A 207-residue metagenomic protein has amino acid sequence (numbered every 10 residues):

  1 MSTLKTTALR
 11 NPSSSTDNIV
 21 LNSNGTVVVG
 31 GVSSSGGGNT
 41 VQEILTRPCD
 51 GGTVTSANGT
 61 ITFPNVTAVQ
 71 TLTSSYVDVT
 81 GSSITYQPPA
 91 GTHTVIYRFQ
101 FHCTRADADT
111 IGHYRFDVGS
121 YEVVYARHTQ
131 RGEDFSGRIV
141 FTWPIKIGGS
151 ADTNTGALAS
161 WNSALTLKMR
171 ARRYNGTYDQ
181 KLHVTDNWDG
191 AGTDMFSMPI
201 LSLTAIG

Functional and structural regions predicted by a protein language model:
M1, N11-S13, L21, G38-N39 (+4 more regions): A generic structural signal for short, solvent-exposed coil/turn residues that cap or connect secondary-structure
M1-S2, T7-A8, V69-Q70, Y76: Mixed-charge, polar/low-complexity N-terminal
T3-L9, S14, V20, N24-N65: Glycine-rich, low-complexity segments
S15-D17, Y121-E122: Short acidic/polar mixed-charge low-complexity motifs
S56-N58, T62-G207: Terminal beta-strand-rich extracellular "head" domains that mediate receptor/glycan or other ligand binding
